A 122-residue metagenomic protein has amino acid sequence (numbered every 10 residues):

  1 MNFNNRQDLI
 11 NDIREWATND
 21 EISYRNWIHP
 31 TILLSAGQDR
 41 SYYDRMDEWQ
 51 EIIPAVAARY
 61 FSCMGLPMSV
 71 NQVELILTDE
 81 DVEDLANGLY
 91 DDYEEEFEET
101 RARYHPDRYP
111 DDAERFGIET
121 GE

Functional and structural regions predicted by a protein language model:
M1-E122: Acidic interaction surfaces
